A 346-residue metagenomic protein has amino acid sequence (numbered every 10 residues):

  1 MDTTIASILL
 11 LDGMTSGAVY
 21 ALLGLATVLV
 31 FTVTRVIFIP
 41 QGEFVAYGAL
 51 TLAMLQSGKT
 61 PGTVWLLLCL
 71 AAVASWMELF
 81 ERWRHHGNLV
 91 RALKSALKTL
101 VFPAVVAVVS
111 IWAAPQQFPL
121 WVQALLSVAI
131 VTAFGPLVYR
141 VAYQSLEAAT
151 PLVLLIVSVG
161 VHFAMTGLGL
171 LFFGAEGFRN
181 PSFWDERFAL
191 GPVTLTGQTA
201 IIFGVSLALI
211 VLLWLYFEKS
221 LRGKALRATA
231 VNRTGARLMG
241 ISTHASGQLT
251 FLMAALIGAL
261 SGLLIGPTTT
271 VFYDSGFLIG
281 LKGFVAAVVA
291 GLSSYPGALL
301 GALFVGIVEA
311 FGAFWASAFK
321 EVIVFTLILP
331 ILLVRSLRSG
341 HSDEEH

Functional and structural regions predicted by a protein language model:
D2-G13, V19, T199, Y216-L221 (+2 more regions): Inter-helical junctions in multi-pass inner-membrane proteins, predominant in energy-converting antiporter-like
I5, A26, L70-V109, F172 (+3 more regions): Cytosolic-side transmembrane-helix boundaries in multi-pass membrane proteins
A6-S57, A74-H85, L137-V153, V289-Y295: Single transmembrane alpha-helix segments in multi-pass membrane proteins
T27-A49, G62, G87-L100, A148-L154 (+6 more regions): Short, non-helical or kinked segments that cap or interrupt transmembrane helices
G42-Y47, K94-P103, S127-V128, L146-L170 (+2 more regions): Pore- or pathway-lining transmembrane helices of multi-pass membrane proteins that form conduits for solutes/ions
G62-I156, V161, L300-V305, R335-S336: Alpha-helical transmembrane segments within multi-pass membrane transporters and channels
P119, S127, V141, S145-K219 (+5 more regions): Transmembrane helix-bundle core of multi-pass membrane transporters and related energy-transducing complexes
T194-F272, Y295-L300: Helix-loop-helix "hairpin" substructures at the membrane interface of multi-pass membrane proteins
